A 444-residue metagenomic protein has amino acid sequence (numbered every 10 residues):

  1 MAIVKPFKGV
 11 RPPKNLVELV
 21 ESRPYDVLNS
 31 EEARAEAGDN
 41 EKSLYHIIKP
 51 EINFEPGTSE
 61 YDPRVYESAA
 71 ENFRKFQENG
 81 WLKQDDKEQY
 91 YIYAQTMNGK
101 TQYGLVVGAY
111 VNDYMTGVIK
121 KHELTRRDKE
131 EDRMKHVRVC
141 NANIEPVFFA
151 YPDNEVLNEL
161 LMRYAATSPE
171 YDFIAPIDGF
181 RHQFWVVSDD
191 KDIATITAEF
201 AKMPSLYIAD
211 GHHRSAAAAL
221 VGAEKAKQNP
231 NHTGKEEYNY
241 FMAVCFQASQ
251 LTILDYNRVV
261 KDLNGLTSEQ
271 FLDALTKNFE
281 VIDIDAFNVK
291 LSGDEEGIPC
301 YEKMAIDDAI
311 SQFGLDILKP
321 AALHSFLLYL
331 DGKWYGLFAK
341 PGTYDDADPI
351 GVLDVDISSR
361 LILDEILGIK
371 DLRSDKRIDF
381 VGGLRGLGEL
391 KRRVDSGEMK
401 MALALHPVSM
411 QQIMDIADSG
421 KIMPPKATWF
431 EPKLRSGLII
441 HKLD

Functional and structural regions predicted by a protein language model:
M1-D444: Surface-exposed, charge/polar-rich loops and edge strands
